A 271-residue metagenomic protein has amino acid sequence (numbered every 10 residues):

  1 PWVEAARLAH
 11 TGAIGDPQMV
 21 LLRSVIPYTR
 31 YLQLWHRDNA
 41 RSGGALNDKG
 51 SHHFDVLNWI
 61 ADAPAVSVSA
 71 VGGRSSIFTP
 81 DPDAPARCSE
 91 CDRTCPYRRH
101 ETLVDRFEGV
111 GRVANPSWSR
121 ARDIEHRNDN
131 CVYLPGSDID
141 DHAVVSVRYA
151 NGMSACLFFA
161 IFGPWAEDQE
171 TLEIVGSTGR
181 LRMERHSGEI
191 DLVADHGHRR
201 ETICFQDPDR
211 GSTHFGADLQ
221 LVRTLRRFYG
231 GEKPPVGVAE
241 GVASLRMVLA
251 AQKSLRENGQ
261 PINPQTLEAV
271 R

Functional and structural regions predicted by a protein language model:
P1-N130, N258: Predominantly a Rossmann-like dinucleotide-binding segment in NAD(P)-dependent oxidoreductases
W2, H53-F54, D218-R223, V248: A general structural signal for well-ordered alpha-helical segments in protein cores
R23-Y28, L32, L221-V222, A250 (+1 more regions): Catalytic cores of eukaryotic secretory-pathway lumenal/extracellular enzymes that build and remodel glycoconjugates
D48, Q169, V236: Residue-level signal for the nucleotide or nucleotide-sugar donor/cofactor binding architecture
G72, F78-L219: NAD(P)-dinucleotide binding in Rossmann-like oxidoreductases
A150-N151, R182, S187-G188, H196-G197 (+2 more regions): C-terminal helix-rich "cap/oligomerization" subdomain common to oxidoreductases
